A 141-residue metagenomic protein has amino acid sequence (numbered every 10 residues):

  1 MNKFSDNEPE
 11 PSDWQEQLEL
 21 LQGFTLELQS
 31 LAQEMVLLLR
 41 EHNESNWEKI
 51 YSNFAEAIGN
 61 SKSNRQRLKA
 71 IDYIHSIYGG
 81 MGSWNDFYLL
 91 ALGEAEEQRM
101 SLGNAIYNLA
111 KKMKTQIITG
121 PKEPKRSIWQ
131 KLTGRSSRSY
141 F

Functional and structural regions predicted by a protein language model:
N2-N53, A110, K114, Q130-Y140: Short terminal alpha-helical segments
F24, L31, A57, S61-Q66 (+5 more regions): Amphipathic coiled-coil alpha-helices
L38-L89: Amphipathic alpha-helical interaction modules
I74-F141: Amphipathic alpha-helical binding modules
